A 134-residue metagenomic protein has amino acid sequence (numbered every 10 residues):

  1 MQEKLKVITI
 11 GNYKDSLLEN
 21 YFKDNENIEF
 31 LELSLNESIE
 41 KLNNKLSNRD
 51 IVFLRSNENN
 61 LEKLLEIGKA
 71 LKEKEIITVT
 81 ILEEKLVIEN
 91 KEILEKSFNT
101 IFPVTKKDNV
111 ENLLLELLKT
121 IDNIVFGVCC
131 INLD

Functional and structural regions predicted by a protein language model:
M1-D134: Tubulin/FtsZ superfamily GTPase core signature
